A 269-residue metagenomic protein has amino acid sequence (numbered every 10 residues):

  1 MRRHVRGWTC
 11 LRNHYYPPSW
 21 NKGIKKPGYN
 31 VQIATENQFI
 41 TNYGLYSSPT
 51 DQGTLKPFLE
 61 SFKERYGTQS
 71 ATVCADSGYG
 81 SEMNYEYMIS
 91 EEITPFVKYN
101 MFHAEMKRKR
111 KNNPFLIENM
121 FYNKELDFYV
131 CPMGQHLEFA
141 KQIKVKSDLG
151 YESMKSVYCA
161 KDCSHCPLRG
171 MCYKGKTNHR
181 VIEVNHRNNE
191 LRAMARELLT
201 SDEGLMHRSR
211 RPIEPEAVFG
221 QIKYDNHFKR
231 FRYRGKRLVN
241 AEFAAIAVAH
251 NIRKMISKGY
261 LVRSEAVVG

Functional and structural regions predicted by a protein language model:
M1-G269: Anion-binding and metal-coordination hotspots
